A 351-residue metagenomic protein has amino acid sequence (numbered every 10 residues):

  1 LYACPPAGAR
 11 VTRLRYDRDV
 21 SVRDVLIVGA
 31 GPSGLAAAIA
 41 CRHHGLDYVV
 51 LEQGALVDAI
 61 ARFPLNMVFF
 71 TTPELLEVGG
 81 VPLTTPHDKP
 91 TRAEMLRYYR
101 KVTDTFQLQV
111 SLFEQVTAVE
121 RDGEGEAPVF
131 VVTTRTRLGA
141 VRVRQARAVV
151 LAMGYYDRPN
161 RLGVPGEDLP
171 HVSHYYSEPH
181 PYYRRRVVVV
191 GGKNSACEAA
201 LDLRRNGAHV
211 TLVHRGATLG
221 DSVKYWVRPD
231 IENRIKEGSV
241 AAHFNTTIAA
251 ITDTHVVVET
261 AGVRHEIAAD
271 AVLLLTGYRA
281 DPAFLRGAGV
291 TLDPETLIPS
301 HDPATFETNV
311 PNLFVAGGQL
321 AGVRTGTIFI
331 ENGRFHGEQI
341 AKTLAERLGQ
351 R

Functional and structural regions predicted by a protein language model:
L1, E167-Y183, Y278-T327: FAD-site-proximal beta/loop scaffold in flavoenzymes
C4, V11-V25, D157-R158, G163-Y175: Extreme N-terminal leader/targeting segments of oxidoreductases
S21-S33, R185-V190: Beta1/beta-strand and adjacent pyrophosphate-binding region of the FAD-binding site in flavoprotein oxidoreductases
R23, A30-L108, C197-W226, D293-E295: Beta1-alpha1 glycine-rich phosphate/pyrophosphate-binding loop at the start of Rossmann-like nucleotide-binding domains
V78, T91, M153-N206, T296-A304 (+1 more regions): Glycine-rich dinucleotide-binding loop and its adjacent helix/turn
Q107-G139, V143-A146, R205-T296, L348-Q350: A Rossmann-like FAD-binding core segment of flavoenzymes
A152-M153, V190, L275-T276, A316-Q319: Short, well-ordered coil/turn residues at beta-beta hairpins and beta-strand->alpha-helix junctions within
G317-R351: A conserved FAD-binding loop/helix module that cradles the flavin
